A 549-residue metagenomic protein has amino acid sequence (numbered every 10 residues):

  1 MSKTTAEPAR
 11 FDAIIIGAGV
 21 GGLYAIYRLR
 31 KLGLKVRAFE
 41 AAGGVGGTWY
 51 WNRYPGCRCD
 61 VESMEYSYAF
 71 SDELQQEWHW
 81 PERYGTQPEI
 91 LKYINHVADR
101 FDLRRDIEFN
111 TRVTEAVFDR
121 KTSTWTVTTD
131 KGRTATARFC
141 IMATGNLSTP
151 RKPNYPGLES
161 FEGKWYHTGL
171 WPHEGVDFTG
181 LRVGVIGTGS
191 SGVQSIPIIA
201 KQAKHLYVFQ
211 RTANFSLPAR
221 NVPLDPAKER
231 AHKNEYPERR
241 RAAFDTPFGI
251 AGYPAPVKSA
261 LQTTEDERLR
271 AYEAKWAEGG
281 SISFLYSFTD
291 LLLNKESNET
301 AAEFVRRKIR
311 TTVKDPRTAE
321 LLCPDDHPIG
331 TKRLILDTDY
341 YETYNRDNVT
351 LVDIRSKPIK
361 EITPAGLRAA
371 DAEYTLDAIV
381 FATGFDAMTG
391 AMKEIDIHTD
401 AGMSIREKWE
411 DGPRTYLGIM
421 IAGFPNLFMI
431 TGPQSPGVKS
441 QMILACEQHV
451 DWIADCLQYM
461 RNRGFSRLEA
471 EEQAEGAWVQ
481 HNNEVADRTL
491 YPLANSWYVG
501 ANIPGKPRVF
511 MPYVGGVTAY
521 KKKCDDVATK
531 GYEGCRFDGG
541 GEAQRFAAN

Functional and structural regions predicted by a protein language model:
S2-A13, A18, L23, Y27-E159 (+4 more regions): N-terminal FAD-binding dinucleotide-binding subdomain shared by FAD-dependent oxidases/monooxygenases
Y166: Short, conserved beta-strand/beta-arch hydrophobic-aromatic motifs that form part of recognition grooves or interface
L170: Flexible, glycine/small-residue-enriched loop-and-beta-strand segment within the central core of proteins
G175-V183: Glycine-rich NAD(P)-binding loop of Rossmann-like domains
I196: Ligand/cofactor pocket segment of small-molecule handling proteins
I199: Short, conserved loop/helix-junction motifs that constitute active-site signature segments in enzyme catalytic cores
